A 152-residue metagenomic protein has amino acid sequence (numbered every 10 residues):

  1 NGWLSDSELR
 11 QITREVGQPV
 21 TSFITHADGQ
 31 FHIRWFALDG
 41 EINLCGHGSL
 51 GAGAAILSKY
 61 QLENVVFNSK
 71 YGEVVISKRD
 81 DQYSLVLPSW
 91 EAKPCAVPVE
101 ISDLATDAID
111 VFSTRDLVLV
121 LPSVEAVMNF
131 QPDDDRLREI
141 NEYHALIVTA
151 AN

Functional and structural regions predicted by a protein language model:
N1-N152: Active-site proximal loop and beta-alpha junction motif in alpha/beta enzyme cores
